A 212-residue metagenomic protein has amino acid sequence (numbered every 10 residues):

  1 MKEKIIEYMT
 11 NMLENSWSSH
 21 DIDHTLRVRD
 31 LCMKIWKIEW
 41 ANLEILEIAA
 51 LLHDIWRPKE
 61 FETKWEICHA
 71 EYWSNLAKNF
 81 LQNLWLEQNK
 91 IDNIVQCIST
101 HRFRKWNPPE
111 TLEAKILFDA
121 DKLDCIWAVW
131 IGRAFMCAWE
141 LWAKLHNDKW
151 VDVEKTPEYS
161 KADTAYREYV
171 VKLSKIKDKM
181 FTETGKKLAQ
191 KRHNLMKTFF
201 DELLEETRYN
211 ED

Functional and structural regions predicted by a protein language model:
M1, W65-W73, K90, L112: Short acidic-hydrophobic sequence patches enriched in Asp/Glu that either
K2, I6, R29, A70-K78 (+2 more regions): An amphipathic alpha-helix signature
K4-N15: Generic N-terminal amphipathic, Lys/Arg-enriched alpha-helix
E14-I22, L26-A41, L52, W106-D212: Divalent metal-dependent phosphate-bond-processing catalytic cores, especially two-metal-ion Mg2+/Mn2+ enzymes that act
D21, T63-A70, A189: Flexible, glycine- and charge-enriched loops at secondary-structure boundaries
L43-E62, H69, W73, A77 (+1 more regions): His-Asp-centered metal-binding catalytic motifs of divalent-metal-dependent phosphohydrolases/nucleases
A77-F118: Hydrophobic, well-structured mid-protein blocks that either form specific transmembrane helices
